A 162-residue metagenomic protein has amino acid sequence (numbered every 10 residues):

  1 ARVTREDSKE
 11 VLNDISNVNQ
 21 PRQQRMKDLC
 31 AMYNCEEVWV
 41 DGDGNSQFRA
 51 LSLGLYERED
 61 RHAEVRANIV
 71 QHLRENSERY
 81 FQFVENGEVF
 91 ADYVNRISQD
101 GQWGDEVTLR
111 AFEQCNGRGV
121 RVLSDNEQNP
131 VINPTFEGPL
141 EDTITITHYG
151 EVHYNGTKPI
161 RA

Functional and structural regions predicted by a protein language model:
A1-V40, Y56-E59, K158-A162: Non-catalytic, low-structured ubiquitin/UBL-interacting segments
S8-L12, V18-Q20, A91-N95, G117-G119 (+1 more regions): N-terminal start-of-chain detector that recognizes signal peptides and the immediate post-cleavage beginning
K9-E10, M26-K27, R49, D92-Y93 (+1 more regions): General secondary-structure edge motif
M32-N34, G42, N116-G117, L140: Short, well-ordered loop/turn elements at secondary-structure boundaries
G42-C115, G119: Conserved, ordered domain cores of eukaryotic regulatory proteins
S98-A162: Deubiquitinase catalytic domains
